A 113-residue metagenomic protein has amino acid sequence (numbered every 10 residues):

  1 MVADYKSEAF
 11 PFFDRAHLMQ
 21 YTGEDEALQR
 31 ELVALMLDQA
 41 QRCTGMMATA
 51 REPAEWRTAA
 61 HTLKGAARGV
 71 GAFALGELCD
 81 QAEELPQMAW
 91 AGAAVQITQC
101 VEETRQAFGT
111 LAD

Functional and structural regions predicted by a protein language model:
M1-D113: Two-component system phosphorelay core
